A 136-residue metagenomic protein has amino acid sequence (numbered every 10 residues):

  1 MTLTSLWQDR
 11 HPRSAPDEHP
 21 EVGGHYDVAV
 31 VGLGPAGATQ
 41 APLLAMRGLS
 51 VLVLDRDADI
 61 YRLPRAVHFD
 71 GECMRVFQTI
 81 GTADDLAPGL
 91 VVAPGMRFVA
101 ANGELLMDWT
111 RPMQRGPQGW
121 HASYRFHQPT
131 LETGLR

Functional and structural regions predicted by a protein language model:
M1-V28, L43-R47: Extreme N-terminal leader/targeting segments of oxidoreductases
E18-E21, V51-D55, M113-R115: A short alpha-helix capping/helix-coil boundary motif
G24-Y26, D57-I60, Q118-H121: A short, structure-level motif marking secondary-structure boundaries and short turns
Y26, V30-G32, A41, F77 (+1 more regions): Conserved structural-core and active-site-/substrate-pathway-adjacent residues in large, well-folded domains of enzymes
L33-P35, R56: Glycine-rich Rossmann-fold phosphate-binding loop(s) that bind the pyrophosphate of adenine dinucleotide cofactors
A38: Residues forming the Rossmann-fold NAD(P)(H) cofactor-binding site
A45-A66: Glycine-rich FAD pyrophosphate-binding loop
L63-R65, D70-R136: Active-site-adjacent segment of FAD-dependent monooxygenases/related oxidoreductases
